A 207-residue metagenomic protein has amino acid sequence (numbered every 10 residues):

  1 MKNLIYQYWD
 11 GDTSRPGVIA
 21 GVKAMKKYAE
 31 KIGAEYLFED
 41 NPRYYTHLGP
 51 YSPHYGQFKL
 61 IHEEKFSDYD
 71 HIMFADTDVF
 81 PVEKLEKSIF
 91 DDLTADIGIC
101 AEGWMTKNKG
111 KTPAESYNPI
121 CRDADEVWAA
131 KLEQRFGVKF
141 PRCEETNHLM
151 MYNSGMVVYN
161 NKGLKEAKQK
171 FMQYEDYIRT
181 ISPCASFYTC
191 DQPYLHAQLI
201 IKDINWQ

Functional and structural regions predicted by a protein language model:
M1-D70, K162: N-terminal anchoring/stem segment of glycosyltransferases
I5, Y36-E39, M73-D76, G98-C100 (+2 more regions): A structural signal for short, well-ordered beta-strand segments and their strand-loop junctions that often border
D10-D12, R43-Y44, V79-F80, W104-T106 (+2 more regions): Short, solvent-exposed loop/turn segments at secondary-structure junctions
T46-A75, F80-S88, I97-E102, Y152: A conserved donor-nucleotide-binding helix/loop in the catalytic core of Leloir-type glycosyltransferases
F58, D123-C143: Short acidic (Asp/Glu) patches
E63-K65, S88-D92, T146-L149, A197-Q198: A general structural signal for short secondary-structure junctions and capping/turn motifs
P81-A130: Conserved donor-nucleotide/metal-binding helix-loop-beta segment in metal-dependent transferases, i.e., the alpha-helix
R135-Q207: Catalytic core and acceptor-binding pocket of nucleotide-sugar-dependent glycosyltransferases
